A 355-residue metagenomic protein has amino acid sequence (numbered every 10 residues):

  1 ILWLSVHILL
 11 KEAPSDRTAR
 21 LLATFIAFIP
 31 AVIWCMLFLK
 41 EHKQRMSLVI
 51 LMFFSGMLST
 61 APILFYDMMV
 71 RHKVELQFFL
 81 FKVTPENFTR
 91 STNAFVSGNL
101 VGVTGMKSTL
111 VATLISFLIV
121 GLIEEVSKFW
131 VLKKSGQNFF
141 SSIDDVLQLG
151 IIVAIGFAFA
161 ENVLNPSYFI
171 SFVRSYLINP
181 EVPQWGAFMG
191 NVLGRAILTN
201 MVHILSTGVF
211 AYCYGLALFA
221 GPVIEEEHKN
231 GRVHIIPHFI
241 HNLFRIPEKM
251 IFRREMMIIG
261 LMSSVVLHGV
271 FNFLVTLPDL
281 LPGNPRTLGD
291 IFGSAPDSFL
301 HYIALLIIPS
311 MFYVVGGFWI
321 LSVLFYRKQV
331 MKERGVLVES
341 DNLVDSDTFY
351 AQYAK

Functional and structural regions predicted by a protein language model:
I1-K355: Hydrophobic alpha-helical segments at protein termini of multi-pass membrane proteins
